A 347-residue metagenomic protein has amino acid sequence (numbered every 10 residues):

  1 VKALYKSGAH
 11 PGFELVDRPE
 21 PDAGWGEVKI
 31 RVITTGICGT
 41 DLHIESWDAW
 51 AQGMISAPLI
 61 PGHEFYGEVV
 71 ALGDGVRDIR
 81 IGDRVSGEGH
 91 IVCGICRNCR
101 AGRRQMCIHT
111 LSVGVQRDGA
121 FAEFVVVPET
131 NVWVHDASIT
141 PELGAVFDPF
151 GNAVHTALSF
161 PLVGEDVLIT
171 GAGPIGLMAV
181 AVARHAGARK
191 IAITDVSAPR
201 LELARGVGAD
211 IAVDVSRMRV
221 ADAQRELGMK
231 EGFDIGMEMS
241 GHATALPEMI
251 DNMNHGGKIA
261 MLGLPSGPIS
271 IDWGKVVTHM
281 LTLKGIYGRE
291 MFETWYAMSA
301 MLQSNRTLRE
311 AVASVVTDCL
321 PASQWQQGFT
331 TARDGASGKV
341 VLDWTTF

Functional and structural regions predicted by a protein language model:
V1, K230, A260, L264-P265 (+3 more regions): C-terminal capping/lid region of NAD(P)-dependent oxidoreductase domains
Y5-D22, G39-A71, S86, M106-D118: N-terminal glycine-rich cofactor-binding segment
P21-T35, W50-R97, D136-I139: Glycine-rich beta-strand-centered segment in the early N-terminal region that forms part of a ligand/cofactor-binding
M54, I91-T170: NAD(P)H dinucleotide-binding glycine-rich loop of Rossmann-like/cofactor-binding domains, especially the beta1-alpha1
A137-R217: Mid-domain Rossmann-like dinucleotide-binding core that forms the NAD(H)/NADP(H) cofactor-binding site
F160-V163, E202-T282, Q324-Q326: Glycine-rich cofactor phosphate-binding loops and adjacent beta1-alpha1 units of small-molecule cofactor enzyme domains
A221, R225-E226, P268-V316, Q327 (+1 more regions): C-terminal substrate-binding/catalytic core of Rossmann-like NAD(P)-dependent dehydrogenases/reductases
